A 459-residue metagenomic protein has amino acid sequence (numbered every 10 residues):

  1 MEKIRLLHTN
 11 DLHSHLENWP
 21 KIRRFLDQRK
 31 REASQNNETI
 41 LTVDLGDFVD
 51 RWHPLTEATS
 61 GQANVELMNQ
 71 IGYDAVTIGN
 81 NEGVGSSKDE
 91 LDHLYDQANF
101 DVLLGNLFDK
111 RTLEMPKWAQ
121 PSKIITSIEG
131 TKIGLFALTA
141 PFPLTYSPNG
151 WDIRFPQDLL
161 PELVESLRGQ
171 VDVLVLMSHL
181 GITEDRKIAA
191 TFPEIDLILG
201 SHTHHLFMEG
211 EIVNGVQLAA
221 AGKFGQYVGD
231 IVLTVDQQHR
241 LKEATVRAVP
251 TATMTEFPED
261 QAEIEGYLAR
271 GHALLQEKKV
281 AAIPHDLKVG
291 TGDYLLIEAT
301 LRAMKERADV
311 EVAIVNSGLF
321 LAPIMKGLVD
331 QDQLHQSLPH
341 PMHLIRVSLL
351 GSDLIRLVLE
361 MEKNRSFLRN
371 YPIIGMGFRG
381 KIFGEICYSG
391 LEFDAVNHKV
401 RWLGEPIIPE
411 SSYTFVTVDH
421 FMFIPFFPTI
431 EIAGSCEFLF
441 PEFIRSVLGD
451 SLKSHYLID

Functional and structural regions predicted by a protein language model:
M1-P250, G292-E298, A303: Acidic, metal/ion-coordinating pockets
H8-N10, H202, N316-G318, S348 (+2 more regions): Active-site proximal loops enriched in glycine and acidic residues that flank catalytic Cys/His/Asp and coordinate
L26-A33, N99, V164, R168-V171 (+6 more regions): Structural signal for hydrophobic packing residues in well-ordered secondary-structure cores of soluble enzyme domains
L103, A219, V315, E392 (+1 more regions): Residues in well-ordered beta-strands of folded domains
A137-A140, G222-F224, Q237, G318 (+4 more regions): A broadly conserved detector of short glycine/acidic/proline-rich loop/turn motifs that flank catalytic sites and bind
T191-E194, I198-H205, D309, I314-D353: C-terminal extensions
Q237-V329, L452-D459: A short C-terminal boundary segment appended to hydrolase-like catalytic domains
M325-D459: Feature captures C-terminal
